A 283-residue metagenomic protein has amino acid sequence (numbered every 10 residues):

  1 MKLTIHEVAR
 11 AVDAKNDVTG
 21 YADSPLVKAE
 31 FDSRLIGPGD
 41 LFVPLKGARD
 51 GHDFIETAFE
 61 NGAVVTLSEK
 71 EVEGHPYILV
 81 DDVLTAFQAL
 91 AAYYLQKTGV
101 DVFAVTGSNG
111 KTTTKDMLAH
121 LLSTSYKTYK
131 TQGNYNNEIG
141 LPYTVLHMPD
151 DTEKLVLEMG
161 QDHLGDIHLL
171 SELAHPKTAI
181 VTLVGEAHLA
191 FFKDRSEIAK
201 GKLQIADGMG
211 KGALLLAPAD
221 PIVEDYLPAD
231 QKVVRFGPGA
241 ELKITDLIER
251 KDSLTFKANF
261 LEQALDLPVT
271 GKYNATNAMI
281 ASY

Functional and structural regions predicted by a protein language model:
M1-A89, T270: N-terminal leader/targeting and accessory segments in enzymes
E7-V12, F87-L214, A219, V223-K232 (+1 more regions): Phosphate-binding loop of NTP-binding sites
F31-D32, V43-L45, K130-Q132, L157-E158 (+2 more regions): Thr-Gly-centered strand-to-loop micro-motif
G37-P38, G210, M279: Residue-level recognition of short, solvent-exposed, well-ordered loop/turn junctions that link secondary-structure
P44, S68, L79-V80, A104 (+5 more regions): Structural signal for conserved beta-strand scaffold positions within catalytic alpha/beta enzyme cores
D50, G165, G201, A219 (+1 more regions): A generic structural signal for residues located within well-ordered alpha-helices of large catalytic or ligand-binding
A63-E73, P218-V223, P238-G239: Short, polar loop motifs at secondary-structure junctions
R195-S196, K232-Y283: Adenine nucleotide phosphate-binding catalytic loops in nucleotide-utilizing enzymes
